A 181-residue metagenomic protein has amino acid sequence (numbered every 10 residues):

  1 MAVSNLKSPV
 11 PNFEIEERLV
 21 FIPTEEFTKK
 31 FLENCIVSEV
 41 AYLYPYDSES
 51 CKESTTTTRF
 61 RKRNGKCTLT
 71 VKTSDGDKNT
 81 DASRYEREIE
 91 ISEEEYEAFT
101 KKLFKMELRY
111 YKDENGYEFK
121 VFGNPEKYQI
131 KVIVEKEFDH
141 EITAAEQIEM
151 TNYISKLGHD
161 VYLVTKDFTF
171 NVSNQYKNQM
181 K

Functional and structural regions predicted by a protein language model:
M1-K181: Phosphate-end processing signature that detects enzymes handling 5′-triphosphorylated RNA and polyphosphate
